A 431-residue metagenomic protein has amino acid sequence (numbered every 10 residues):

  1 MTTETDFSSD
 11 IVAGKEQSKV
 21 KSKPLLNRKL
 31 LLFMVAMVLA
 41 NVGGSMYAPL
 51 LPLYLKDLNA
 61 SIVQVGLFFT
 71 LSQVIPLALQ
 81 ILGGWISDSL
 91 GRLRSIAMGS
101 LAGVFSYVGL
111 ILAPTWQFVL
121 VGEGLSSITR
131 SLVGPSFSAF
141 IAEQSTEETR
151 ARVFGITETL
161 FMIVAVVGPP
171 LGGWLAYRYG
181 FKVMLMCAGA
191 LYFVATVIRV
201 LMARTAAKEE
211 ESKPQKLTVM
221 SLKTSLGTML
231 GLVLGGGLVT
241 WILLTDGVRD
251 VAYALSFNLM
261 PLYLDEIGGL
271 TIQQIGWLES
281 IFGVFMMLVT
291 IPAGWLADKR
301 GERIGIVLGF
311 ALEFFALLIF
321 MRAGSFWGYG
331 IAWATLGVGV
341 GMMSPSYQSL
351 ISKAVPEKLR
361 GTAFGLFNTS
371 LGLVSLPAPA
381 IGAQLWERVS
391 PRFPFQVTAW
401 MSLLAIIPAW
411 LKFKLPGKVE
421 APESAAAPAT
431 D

Functional and structural regions predicted by a protein language model:
D10-N27, A206-W241, T430-D431: Juxtamembrane intracellular "pre-TM" segments in multi-pass secondary transporters
L50-V63, N258-Q273: Short amphipathic helix-loop junctions that connect adjacent transmembrane helices in Major Facilitator Superfamily/SLC
Q73-I81, A165-V166, G283-I291, S375-L376: Residue-level signature of mid-helix packing/kink "hotspots" within the transmembrane helices of 12-pass Major
L79-G91, A176, T290-G301, W386: Helix-to-loop junctions at the C-terminal end of transmembrane segments in multipass secondary transporters
G91, L112-Q117, G269, G301 (+1 more regions): Helix-breaking motifs and short loop linkers at transmembrane-helix boundaries and internal kinks in secondary membrane
R94-V108, G189, I304-L318: Structural signature of the two symmetry-related core transmembrane helices
G124-M162: Cytoplasmic helix-loop-helix junction between adjacent transmembrane helices in 12-TM secondary transporters
A190-E211, P408-F413: C-terminal membrane-cytosol helix-exit motif in multi-pass small-molecule transporters
